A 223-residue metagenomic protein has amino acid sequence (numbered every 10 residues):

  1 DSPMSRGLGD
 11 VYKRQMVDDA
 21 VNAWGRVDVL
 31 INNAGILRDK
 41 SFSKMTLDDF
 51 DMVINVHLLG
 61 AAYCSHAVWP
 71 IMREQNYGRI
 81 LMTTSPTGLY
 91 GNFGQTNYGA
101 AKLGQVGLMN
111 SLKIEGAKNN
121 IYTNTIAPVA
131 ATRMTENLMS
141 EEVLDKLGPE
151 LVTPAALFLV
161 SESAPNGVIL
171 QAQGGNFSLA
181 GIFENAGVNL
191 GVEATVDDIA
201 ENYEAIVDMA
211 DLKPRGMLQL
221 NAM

Functional and structural regions predicted by a protein language model:
D1-Y12: Single conserved hydrophobic/aromatic residue that forms the stacking wall/gate of nucleotide- or nucleobase-binding
D19-N32, R38, Y77, Y122: A glycine-rich helix->loop->beta "capping" turn within Rossmann-like NAD(P)(H)-dependent oxidoreductase domains
G25, Y90, V106, S111-I121 (+1 more regions): Active-site-adjacent segment of SDR/Rossmann-fold oxidoreductases
S41-F42, D49-D51: Substrate-binding pocket helix/loop in short-chain dehydrogenase/reductase
S65-H66, N110: A short, exposed helix-loop element centered on a Lys and neighboring polar residues
S85: Residue(s) in the substrate-gating loop at a strand-loop-helix junction that position the organic substrate next
T125, V143-M223: C-terminal helical subdomain
